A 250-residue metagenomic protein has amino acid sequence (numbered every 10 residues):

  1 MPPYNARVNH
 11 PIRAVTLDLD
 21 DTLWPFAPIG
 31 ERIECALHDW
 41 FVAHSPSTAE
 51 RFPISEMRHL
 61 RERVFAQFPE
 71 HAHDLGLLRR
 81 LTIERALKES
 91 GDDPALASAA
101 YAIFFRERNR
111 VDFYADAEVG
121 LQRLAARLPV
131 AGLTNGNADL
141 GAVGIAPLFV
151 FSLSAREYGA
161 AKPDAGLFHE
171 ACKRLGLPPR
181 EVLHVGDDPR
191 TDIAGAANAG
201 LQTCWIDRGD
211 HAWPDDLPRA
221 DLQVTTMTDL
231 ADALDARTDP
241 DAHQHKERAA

Functional and structural regions predicted by a protein language model:
M1-V15, A27-P28, D92, E118-A250: Asp-based, Mg2+/Mn2+-dependent phosphohydrolase catalytic module
P3-A115: N-terminal helical cap/lid subdomain that shapes the substrate entry/recognition surface in HAD-like hydrolases
